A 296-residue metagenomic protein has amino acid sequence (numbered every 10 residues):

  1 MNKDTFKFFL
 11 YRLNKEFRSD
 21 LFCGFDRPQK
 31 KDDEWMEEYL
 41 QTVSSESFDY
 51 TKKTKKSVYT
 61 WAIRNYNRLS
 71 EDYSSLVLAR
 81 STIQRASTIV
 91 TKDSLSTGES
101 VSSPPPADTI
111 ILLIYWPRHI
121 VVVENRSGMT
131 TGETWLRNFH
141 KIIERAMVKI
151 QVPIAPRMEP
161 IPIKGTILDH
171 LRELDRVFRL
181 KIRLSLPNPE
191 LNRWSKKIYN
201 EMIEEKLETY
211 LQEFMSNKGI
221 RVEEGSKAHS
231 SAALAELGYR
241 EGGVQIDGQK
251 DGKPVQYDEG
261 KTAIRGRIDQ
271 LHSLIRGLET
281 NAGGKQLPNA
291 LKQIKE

Functional and structural regions predicted by a protein language model:
M1-K92, E99, A107, G128-E296: Terminal interaction module
S103-I111: Short amphipathic beta-strand starts and helix->beta connectors
L112-E124: Glycine-rich, often proline-containing surface loops adjacent to acidic residues and nearby aromatics that form
